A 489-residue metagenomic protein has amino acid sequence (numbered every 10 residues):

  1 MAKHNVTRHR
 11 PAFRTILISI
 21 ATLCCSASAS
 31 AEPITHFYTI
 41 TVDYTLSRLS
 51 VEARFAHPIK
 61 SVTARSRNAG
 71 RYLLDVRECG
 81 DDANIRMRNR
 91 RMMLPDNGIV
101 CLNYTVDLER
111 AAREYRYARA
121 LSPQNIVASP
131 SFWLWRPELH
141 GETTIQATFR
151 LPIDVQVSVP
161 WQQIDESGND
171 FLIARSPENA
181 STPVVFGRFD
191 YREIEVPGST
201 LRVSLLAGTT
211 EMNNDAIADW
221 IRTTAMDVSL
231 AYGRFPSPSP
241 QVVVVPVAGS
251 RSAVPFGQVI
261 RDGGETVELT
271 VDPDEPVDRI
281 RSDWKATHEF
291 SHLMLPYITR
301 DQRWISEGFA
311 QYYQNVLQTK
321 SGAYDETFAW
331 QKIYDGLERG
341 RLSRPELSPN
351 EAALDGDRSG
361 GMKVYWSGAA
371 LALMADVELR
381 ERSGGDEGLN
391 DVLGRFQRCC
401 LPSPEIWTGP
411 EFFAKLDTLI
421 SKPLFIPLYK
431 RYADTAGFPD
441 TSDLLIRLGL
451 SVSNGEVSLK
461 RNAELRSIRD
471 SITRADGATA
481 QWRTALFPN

Functional and structural regions predicted by a protein language model:
M1-P11: N-terminal secretory signal peptides that target proteins for export/translocation
T15-S26: Bacterial N-terminal signal peptides
E32-R54, L401-N489: Beta/coil-rich, acidic/histidine-enriched accessory regions frequently appended to metallopeptidases
T41-D43, A69-L121: A surface-exposed beta-strand-loop module
A56, D96, T105-F189: Extended, low-hydrophobicity, Ser/Thr/Pro/Gly-biased non-transmembrane segments
A69-R71, D75-V76, E142-V159, L172-P177 (+2 more regions): Zn2+-dependent metallopeptidase catalytic core
D190-R303: Juxtacatalytic substrate-recognition/specificity segment
D301-A370, D376, R382-S383, L401-S403: Acidic/His/Gly-enriched intrinsically disordered linker/tail segments that often contain short helix/coil "MoRF-like"
